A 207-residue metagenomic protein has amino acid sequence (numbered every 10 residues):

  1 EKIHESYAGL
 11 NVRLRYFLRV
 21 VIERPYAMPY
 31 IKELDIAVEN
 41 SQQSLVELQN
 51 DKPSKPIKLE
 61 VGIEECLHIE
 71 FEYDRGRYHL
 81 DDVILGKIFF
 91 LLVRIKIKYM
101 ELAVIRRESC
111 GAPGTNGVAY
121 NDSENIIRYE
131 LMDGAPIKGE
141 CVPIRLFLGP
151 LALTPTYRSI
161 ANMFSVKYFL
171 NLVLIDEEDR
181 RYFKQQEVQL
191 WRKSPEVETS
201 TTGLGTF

Functional and structural regions predicted by a protein language model:
E1-F207: C-terminal beta-sandwich interaction modules and adjacent acidic, Ser/Thr/Pro/Gly-rich low-complexity tails used
